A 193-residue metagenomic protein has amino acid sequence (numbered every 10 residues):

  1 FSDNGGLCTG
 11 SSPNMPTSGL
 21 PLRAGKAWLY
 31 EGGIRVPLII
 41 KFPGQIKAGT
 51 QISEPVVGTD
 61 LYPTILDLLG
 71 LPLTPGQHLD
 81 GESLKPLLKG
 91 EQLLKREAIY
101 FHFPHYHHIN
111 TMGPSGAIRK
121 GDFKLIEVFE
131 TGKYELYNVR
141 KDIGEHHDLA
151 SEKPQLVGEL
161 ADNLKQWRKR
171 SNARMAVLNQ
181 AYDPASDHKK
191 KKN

Functional and structural regions predicted by a protein language model:
D3: Active-site glycine-centered loops adjacent to acidic/histidine catalytic or metal-binding residues that shape
G6-L29, I46-T50, E54, T59-V139 (+2 more regions): C-terminal cap/loop subdomain of S1 sulfatases and analogous C-terminal strand-loop tails that border
R35-V36: Catalytic cores of eukaryotic secretory-pathway lumenal/extracellular enzymes that build and remodel glycoconjugates
I39-K41: Short beta-strand-to-turn element immediately C-terminal to the catalytic PLP-Schiff-base lysine in fold type I
D142: Intrinsically disordered, low-complexity polar regions and short flexible loop motifs
H147-Q155: Active-site-proximal N-terminal segment of extracellular/periplasmic enzymes that hydrolyze or transfer
Q166-Q180: Bilobed periplasmic-binding protein-like "clamshell/Venus-flytrap" ligand-binding domains
A176-V177, Y182-K192: N-terminal pre-domain segments of enzymes
